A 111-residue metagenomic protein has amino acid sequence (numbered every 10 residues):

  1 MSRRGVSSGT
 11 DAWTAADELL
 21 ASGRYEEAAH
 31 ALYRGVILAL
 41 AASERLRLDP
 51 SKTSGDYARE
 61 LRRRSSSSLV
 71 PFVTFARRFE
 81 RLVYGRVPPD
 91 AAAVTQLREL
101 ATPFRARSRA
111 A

Functional and structural regions predicted by a protein language model:
R4, S8-A111: Membrane-proximal, non-transmembrane interaction modules that couple membrane proteins to downstream assemblies
